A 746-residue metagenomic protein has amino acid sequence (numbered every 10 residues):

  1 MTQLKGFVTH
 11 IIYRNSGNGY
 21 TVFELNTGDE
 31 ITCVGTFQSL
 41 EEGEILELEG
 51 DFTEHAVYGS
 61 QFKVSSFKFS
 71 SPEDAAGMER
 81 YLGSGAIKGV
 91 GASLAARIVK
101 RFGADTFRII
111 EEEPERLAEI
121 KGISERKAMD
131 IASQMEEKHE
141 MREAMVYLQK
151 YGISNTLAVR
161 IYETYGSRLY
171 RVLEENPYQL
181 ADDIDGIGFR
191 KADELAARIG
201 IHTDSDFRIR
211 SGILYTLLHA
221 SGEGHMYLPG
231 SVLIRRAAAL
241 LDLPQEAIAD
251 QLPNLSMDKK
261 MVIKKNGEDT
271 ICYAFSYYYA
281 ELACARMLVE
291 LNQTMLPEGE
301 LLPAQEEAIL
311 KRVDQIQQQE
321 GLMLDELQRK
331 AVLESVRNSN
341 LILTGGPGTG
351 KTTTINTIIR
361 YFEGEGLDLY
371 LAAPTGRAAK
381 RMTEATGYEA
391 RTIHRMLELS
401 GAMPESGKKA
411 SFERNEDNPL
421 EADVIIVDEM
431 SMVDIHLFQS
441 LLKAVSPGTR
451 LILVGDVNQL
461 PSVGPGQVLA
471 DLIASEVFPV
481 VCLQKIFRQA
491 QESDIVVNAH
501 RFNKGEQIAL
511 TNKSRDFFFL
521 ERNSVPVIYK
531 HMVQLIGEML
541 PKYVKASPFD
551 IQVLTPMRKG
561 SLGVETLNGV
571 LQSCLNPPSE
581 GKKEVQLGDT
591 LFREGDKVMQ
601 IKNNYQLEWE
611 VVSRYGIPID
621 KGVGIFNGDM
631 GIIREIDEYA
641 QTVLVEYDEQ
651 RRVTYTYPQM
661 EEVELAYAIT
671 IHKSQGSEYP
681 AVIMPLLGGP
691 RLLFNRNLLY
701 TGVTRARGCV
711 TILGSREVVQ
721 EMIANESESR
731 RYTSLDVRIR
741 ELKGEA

Functional and structural regions predicted by a protein language model:
M1-L301, I309, A746: Accessory, non-ATPase domains that flank or precede helicase/AAA+ motor cores in DNA-metabolism machines
G321-R337: N-terminal pre-P-loop "Q-motif" helix
L343, L371: Hydrophobic anchor at the beta1->P-loop junction of P-loop NTPases
G346, P374: P-loop (Walker A) phosphate-binding loop of NTP-binding proteins
K351: Conserved lysine of the Walker
T357, Y361, E365-L367, G376-K380 (+7 more regions): Conserved helicase motor core of SF1/SF2 NTP-dependent helicases
V457-V623, L742: Conserved helicase motor core of P-loop NTPases
D620-G622, N627-A746: C-terminal accessory regions
